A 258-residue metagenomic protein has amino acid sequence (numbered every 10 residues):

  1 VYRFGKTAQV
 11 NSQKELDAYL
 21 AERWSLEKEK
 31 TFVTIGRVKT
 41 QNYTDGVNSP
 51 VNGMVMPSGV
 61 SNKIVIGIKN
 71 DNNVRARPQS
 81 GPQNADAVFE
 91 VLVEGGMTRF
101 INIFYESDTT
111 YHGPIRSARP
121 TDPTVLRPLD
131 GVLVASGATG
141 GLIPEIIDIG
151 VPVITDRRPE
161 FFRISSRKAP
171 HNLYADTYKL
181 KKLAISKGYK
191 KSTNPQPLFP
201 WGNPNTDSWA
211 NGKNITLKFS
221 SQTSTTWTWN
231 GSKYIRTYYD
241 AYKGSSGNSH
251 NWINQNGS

Functional and structural regions predicted by a protein language model:
V1-K6: Membrane-interface motif at the C-terminal end of an N-terminal transmembrane signal
N11-S25, E29-F89, E94-S258: A surface/extracellular/periplasmic glyco- and lipid-processing/surface-interacting theme
